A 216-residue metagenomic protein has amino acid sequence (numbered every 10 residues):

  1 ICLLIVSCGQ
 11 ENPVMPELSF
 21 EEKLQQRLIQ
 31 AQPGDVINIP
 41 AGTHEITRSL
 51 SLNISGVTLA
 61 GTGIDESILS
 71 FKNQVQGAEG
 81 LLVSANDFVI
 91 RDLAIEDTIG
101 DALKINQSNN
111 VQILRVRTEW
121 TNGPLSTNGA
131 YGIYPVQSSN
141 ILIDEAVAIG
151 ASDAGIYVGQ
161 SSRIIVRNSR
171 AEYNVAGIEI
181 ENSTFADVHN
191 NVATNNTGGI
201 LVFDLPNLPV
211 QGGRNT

Functional and structural regions predicted by a protein language model:
I5-S7: C-terminal motif of bacterial Sec signal peptides marking the signal peptidase cleavage site
N12-N38: Acidic Gly/Asp/Thr-rich repetitive segments characteristic of extracellular carbohydrate-active and adhesion proteins
P13-E22, G56-I99: Right-handed parallel beta-helix/beta-spiral solenoid domain characteristic of secreted/periplasmic
L24-Q25, T47, F71-L81, D97-K104 (+4 more regions): Extracellular beta-strand/beta-solenoid scaffold signature
Q32, I54-S55, I64, A85-N86 (+12 more regions): Parallel beta-helix/beta-solenoid
A41-G42, G56: Tight coil/turn sites that cap or link beta-strands
L93, V116, T121, I141 (+7 more regions): Consensus "Asn ladder" position of solenoid repeat domains
